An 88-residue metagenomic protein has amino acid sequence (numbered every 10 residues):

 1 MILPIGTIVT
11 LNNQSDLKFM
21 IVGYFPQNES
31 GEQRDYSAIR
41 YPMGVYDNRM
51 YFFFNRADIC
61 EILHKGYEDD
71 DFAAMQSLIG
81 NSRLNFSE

Functional and structural regions predicted by a protein language model:
M1-N13: Short coil-to-beta transition motif at edge beta-strands of beta-rich domains
L11-D16, E88: Generic structural signal for short, solvent-exposed loop/turn connectors between secondary structure elements
S15-L17, D35-S37: A generic structural signal for short beta-strands and their flanking turns/coil linkers
D16-Q27: Short beta-strand-centered aromatic/proline hotspots
Q27-Y36: Short, solvent-exposed secondary-structure boundary/capping segments
I39-E88: Intrinsically disordered, low-complexity, charged/polar segments
